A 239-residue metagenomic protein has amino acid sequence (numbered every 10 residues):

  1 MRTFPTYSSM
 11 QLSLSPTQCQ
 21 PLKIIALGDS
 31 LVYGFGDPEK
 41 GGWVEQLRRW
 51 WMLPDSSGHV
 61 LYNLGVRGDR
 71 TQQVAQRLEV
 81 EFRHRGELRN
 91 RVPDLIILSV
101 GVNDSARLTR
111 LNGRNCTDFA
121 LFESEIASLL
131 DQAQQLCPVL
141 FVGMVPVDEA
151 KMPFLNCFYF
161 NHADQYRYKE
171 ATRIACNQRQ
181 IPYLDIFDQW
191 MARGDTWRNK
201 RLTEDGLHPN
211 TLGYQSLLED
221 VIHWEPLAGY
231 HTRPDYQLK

Functional and structural regions predicted by a protein language model:
R2-R67, Q72-Q73, E79-R91, I96: Serine-esterase "nucleophile elbow" of acetyl-processing enzymes
L14, S57, Q76-K239: Alpha-helical cap/lid subdomain in secreted, periplasmic, or secretory-pathway luminal O-acyl-processing enzymes
